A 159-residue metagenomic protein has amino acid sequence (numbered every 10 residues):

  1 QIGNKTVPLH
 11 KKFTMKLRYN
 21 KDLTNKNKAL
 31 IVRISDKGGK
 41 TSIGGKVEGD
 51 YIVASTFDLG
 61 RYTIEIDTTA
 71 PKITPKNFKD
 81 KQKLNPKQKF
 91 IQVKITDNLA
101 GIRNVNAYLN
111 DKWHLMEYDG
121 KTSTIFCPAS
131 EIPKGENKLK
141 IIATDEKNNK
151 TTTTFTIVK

Functional and structural regions predicted by a protein language model:
Q1-I31: Proteolytic processing hotspots in large secreted/extracellular or virion-associated proteins and select intracellular
T6-L9, K81-K87: Short, solvent-exposed loop/linker segments at the N-terminal edge of repeated beta-sheet extracellular domains
K16-N20, F90-N98: Short edge beta-strand/loop segments characteristic of extracellular beta-sandwich folds
D22-K26, F57-D58, T96-I102: Short proline/glycine-enriched turn/loop motifs at strand-loop junctions of beta-rich domains
K26-D36, R103-K112: Change to "...patches in solvent-exposed regions of secreted, membrane-anchored, or virion-exposed structural
Y51, N98-K159: Long, low-complexity serine/threonine/glycine- and acidic-rich segments characteristic of extracellular
L59, Q88, K134-K138: Extracellular Ig-like/FN3 beta-sandwich strand-entry sites
T69-K72: Proline-centered linker/hinge motifs at extracellular inter-domain junctions
